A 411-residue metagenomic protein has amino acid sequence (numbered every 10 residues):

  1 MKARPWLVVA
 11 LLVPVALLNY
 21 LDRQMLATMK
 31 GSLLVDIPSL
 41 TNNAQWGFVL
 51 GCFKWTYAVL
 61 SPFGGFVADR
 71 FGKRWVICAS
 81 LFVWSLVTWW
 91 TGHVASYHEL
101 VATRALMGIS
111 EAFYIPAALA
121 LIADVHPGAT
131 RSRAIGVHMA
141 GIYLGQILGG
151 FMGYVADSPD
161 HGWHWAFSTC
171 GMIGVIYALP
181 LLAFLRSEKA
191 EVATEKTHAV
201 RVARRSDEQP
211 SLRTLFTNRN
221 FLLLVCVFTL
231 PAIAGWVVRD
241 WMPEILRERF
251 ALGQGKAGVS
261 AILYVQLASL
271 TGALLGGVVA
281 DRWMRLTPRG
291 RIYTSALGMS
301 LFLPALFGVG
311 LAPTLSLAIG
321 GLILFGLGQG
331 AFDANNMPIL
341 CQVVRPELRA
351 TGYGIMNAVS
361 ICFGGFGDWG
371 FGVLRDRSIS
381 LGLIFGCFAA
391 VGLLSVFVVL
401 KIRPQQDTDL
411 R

Functional and structural regions predicted by a protein language model:
M1, E188-V225, R249: Juxtamembrane intracellular "pre-TM" segments in multi-pass secondary transporters
Q24, K54-P62, Q146-I147, Q266-L274 (+2 more regions): Residue-level signature of mid-helix packing/kink "hotspots" within the transmembrane helices of 12-pass Major
L26-A27, N218-L274, D333, M337 (+1 more regions): Extracytoplasmic gate region of multi-pass secondary transporters
M29-V59: Extracellular/periplasmic helix-loop-helix junction of adjacent transmembrane segments in MFS-like secondary
V59-A95: Conserved MFS/SLC helix-loop-helix module at the cytosolic interface between two early adjacent transmembrane helices
G72, H93-E99, P127, A312-P313: Helix-breaking motifs and short loop linkers at transmembrane-helix boundaries and internal kinks in secondary membrane
T103-I142: Cytoplasmic helix-loop-helix junction between adjacent transmembrane helices in 12-TM secondary transporters
H138, I142-E188: Helix-loop-helix hairpin linking two adjacent transmembrane segments in secondary transporters
